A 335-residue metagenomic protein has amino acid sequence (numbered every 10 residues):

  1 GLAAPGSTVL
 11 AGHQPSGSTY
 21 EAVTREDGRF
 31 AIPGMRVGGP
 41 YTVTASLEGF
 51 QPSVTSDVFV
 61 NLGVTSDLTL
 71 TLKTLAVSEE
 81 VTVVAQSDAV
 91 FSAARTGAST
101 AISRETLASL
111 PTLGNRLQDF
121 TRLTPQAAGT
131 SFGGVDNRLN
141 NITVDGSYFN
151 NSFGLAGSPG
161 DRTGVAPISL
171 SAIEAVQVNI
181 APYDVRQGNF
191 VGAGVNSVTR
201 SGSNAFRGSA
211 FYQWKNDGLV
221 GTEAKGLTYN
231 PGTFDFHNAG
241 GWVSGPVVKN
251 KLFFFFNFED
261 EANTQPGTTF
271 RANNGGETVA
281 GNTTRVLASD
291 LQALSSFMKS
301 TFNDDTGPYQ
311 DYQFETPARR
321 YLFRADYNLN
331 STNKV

Functional and structural regions predicted by a protein language model:
G1-P15: Short, ordered, surface-exposed loop/turn motifs in non-cytosolic proteins
L2-A4, A31-G39, P111-T112: Short Pro-Gly-centered beta-turn/loop motif in secreted/extracellular proteins
Q14-R29: Short, acidic Ser/Thr/Gly-rich low-complexity loop/linker segments typical of extracellular and cell-surface proteins
P15-G17, P40, T44-S56, Y148 (+3 more regions): A short, solvent-exposed loop/turn motif at the edges and junctions of modular extracellular/periplasmic domains
R25-D27, A31, Q51-S201, N216 (+5 more regions): Periplasmic N-terminal accessory/gating domains of Gram-negative outer-membrane beta-barrel systems
R200-G202, V248-N250, N330-T332: Outer-membrane beta-barrel channels and translocator barrels
F206-A210, F254-F256, F323, V335: Transmembrane beta-strands of outer-membrane beta-barrel proteins
E261-V335: Outer-membrane beta-barrel domain signature, strongest for Gram-negative TonB-dependent receptors and also present
